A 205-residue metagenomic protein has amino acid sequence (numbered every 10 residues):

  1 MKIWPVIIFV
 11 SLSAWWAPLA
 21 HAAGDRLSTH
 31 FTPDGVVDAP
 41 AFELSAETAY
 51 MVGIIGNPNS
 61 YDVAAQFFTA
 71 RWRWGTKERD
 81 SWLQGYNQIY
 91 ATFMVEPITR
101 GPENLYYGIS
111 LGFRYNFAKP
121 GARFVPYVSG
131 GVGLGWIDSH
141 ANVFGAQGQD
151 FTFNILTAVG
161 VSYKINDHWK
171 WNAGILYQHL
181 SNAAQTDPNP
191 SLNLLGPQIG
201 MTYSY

Functional and structural regions predicted by a protein language model:
M1-V37: Cleavable N-terminal export/targeting peptides
A23-L27, F31-A41, W74-N87, G101 (+2 more regions): Short loop/turn motifs that connect adjacent beta-strands in outer-membrane beta-barrel proteins
P40, S60-Q66, E103-I109, F124 (+2 more regions): Residues that define the transmembrane beta-barrel architecture of outer-membrane proteins
P40-A46, Q84-F93, Y107-I109, P126-V132 (+2 more regions): Transmembrane beta-strands of outer-membrane beta-barrel proteins
T48-I54, W74, F93-T99, F117 (+3 more regions): Transmembrane beta-strands of outer-membrane beta-barrel pores
I54-P58, E96-T99, N142-Q147, A183-N189: Extracellular loop and loop/strand-boundary signature of outer-membrane beta-barrel proteins
Q66-A70, L192-Y205: Outer-membrane beta-barrel "beta-signal"
R71-R73, D80, R114-A118, G160-S162 (+1 more regions): Transmembrane beta-barrel domains of outer membrane proteins
